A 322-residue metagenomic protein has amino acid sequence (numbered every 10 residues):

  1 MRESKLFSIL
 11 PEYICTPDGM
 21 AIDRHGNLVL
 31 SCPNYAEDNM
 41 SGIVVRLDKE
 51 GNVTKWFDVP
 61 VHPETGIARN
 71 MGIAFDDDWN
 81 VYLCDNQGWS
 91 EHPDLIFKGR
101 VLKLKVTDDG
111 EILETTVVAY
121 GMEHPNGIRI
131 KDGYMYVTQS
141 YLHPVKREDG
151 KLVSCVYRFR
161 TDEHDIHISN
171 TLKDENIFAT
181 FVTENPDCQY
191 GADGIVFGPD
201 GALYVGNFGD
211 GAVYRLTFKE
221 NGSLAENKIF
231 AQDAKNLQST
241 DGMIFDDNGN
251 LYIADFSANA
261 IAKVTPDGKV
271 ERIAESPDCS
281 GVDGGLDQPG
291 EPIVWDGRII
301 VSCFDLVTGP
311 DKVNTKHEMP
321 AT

Functional and structural regions predicted by a protein language model:
M1, I22-L28, A36-F57, V61 (+11 more regions): Flexible "stalk/tail and boundary" regions
M1-E3, D165-T171: Blade/loop signatures of beta-propeller domains
M1-I14: A short helix->beta-strand "capping" segment at the edge of beta-propeller domains
L10, L28-N39, F75, V81-L95 (+5 more regions): Conserved beta-strand positions in repeat-built beta-propeller and related beta-rich domains
E12-N27, S41, V61-V81, A119-V137 (+4 more regions): Beta-rich, blade/repeat-based domains predominating in secreted/periplasmic proteins but also intracellular
M40-S41, G88, I96-R100, K151-V153 (+3 more regions): A detector of repeated loop/turn-to-beta-strand junctions in beta-rich toroidal repeat architectures
T217, S223-N248, I253-S257, P266-G268: A beta-strand-loop signature enriched in Asp, Gly, Thr, and Trp that corresponds to the sialidase/neuraminidase Asp-box
Q288-T322: Blade-level signature of beta-propeller repeat domains, shared across WD40, Kelch, NHL, RCC1 and BNR/Asp-box propellers
